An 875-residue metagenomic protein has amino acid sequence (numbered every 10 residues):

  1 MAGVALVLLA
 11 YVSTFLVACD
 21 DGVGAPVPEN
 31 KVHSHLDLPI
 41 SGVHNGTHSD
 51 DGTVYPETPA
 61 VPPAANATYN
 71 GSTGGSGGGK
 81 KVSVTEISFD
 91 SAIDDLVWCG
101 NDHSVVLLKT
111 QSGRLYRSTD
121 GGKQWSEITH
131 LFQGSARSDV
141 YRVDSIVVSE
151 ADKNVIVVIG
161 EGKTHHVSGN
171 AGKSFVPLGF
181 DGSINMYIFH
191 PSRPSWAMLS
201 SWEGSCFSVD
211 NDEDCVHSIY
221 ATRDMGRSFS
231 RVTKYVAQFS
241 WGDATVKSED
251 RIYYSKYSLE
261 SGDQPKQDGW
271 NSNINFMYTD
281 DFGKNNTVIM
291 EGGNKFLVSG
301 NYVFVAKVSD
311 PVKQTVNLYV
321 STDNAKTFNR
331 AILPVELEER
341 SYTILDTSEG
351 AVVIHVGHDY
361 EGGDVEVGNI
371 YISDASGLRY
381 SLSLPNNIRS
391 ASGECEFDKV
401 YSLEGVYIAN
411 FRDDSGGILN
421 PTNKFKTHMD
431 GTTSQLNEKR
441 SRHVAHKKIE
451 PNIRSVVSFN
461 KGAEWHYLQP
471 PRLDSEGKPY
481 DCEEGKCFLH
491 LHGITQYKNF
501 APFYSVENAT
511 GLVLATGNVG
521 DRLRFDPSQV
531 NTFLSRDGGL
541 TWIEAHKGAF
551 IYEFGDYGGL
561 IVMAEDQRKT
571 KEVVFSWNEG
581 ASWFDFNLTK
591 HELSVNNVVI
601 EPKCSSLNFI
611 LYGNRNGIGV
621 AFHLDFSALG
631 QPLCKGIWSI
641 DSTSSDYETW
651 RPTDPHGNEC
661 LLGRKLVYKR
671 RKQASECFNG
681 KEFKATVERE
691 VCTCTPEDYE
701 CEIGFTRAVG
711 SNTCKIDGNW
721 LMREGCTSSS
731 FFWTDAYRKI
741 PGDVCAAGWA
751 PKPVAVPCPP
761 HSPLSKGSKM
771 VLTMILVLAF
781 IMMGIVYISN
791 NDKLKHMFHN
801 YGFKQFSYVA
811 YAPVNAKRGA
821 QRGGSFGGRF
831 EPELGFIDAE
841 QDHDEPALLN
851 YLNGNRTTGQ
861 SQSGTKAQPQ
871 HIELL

Functional and structural regions predicted by a protein language model:
A2-L875: Extracellular glycan-interacting surfaces
